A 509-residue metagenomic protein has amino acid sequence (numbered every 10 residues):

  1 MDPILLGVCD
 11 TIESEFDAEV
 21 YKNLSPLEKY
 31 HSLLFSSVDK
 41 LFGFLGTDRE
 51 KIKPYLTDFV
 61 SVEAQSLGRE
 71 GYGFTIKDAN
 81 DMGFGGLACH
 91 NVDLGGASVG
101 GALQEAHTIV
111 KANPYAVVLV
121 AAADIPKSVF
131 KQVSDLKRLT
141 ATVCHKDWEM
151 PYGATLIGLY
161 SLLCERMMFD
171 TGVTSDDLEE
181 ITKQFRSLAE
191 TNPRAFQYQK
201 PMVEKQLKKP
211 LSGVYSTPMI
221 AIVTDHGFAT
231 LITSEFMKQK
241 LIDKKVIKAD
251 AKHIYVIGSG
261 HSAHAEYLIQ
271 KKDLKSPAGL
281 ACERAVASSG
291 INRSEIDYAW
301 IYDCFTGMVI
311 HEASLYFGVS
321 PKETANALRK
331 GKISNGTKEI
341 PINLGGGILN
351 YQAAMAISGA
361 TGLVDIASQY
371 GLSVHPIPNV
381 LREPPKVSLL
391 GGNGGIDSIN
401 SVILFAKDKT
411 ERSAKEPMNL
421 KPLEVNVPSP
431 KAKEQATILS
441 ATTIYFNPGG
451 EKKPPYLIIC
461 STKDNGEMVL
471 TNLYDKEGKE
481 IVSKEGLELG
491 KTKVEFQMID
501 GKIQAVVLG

Functional and structural regions predicted by a protein language model:
M1-N91, K111-A112, L119-T230, D243-Y351 (+5 more regions): Conserved "HGTGT" condensation-loop signature of ketosynthase/thiolase-family condensing enzymes that catalyze
G101: Active-site histidine-anchored catalytic micro-motif
K431-P448: Structural detector for short beta-strands of small beta-barrel domains
Y445-C460: Short aromatic-glycine-enriched beta-strand elements
L457-D464, N472: Short, acidic/hydrophobic/Gly-rich beta-strand patch recurrent on exposed beta strands that often constitutes part
L470-K476: A beta-strand/beta-hairpin structural motif
K476-Q497: Short nucleic-acid-contacting surface segments enriched for D/E, G, S/T with interspersed K/R
Q497-G509: OB-fold/S1-family single-stranded nucleic acid-binding modules
